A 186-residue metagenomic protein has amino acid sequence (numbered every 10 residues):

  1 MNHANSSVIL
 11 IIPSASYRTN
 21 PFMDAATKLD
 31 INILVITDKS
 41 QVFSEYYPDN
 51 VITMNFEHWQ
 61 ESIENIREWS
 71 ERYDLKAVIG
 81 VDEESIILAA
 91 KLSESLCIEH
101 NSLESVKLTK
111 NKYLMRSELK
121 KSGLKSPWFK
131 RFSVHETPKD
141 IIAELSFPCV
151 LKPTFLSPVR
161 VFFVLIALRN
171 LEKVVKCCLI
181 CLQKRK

Functional and structural regions predicted by a protein language model:
M1-S105, E136: ATP-binding N-terminal substructure of ATP-dependent carboxylate-amine bond-forming enzymes
N20-D24, R116, K139, V175: Short amphipathic alpha-helical segments and helix-helix/interface helices
Y46, L124-K125, F155-R160: Short glycine-enriched loop/turn motifs at secondary-structure junctions
N50-I52, K107, P127-R131, V161-F163: Structural signal for short hydrophobic segments within the conserved structured cores of catalytic domains across
L108-P127, V134-I141: Glycine-/Pro-rich loop/turn segments that contact NAD(P) or position catalytic residues in Rossmann-like domains
K125-W128, P148-L151, V164-K186: Conserved ATP-binding module of the ATP-grasp superfamily
